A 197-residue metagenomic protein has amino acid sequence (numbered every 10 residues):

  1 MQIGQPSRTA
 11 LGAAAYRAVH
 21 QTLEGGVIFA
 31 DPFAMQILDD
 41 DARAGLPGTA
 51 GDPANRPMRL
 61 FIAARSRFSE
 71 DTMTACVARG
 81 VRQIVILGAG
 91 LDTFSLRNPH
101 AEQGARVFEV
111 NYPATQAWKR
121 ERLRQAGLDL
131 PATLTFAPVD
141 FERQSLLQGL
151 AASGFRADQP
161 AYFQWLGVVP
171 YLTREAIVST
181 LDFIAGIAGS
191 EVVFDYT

Functional and structural regions predicted by a protein language model:
M1-V85, A89-A137: Rossmann-like AdoMet
I62-S66, R143, R174: A conditional alpha-helix N-cap/helix-loop micro-motif detector
P99-G104, F155-A157, I184-A188: Short, conserved loop/helix-junction motifs that constitute active-site signature segments in enzyme catalytic cores
R124-D158: S-adenosyl-L-methionine
L134-F136, Q144-Q148, Y171-I187: A short, conserved alpha-helix within the catalytic core of class I
F155-A176: A short SAM/SAH-binding and catalytic strip from SAM-dependent methyltransferases
Y162-Q164, V178-T197: Conserved beta-strand signature within the Rossmann-like core of class I S-adenosyl-L-methionine
